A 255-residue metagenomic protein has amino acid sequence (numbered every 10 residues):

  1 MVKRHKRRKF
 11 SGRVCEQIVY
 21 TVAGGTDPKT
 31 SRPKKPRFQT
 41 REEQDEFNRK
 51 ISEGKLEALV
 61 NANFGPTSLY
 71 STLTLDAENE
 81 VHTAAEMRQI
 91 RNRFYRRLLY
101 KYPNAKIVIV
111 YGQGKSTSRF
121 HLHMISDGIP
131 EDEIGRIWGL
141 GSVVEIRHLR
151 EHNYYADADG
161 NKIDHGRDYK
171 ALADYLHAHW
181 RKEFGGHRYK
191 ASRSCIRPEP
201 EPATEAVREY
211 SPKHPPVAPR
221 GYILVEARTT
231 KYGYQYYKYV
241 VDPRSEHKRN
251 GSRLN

Functional and structural regions predicted by a protein language model:
M1-S118, G128-N255: Right-hand nucleic-acid polymerase module
H121: Calcium-binding loop positions in Ca2+-binding modules
